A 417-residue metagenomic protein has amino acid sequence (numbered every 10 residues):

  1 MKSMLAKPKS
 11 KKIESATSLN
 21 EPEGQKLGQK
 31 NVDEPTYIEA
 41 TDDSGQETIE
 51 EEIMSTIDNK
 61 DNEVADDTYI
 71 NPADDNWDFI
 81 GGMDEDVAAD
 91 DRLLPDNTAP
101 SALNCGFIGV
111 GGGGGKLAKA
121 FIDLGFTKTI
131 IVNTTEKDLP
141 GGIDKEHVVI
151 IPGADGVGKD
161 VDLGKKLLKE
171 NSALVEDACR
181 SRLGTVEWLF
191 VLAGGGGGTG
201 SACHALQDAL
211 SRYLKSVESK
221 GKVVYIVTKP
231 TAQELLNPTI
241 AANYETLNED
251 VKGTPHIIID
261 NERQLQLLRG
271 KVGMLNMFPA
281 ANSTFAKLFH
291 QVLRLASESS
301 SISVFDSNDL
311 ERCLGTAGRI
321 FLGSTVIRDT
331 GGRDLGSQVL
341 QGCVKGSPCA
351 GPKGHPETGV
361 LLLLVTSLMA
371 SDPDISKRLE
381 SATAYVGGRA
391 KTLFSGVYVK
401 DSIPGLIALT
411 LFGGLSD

Functional and structural regions predicted by a protein language model:
M1-D417: Tubulin/FtsZ superfamily GTPase core signature
